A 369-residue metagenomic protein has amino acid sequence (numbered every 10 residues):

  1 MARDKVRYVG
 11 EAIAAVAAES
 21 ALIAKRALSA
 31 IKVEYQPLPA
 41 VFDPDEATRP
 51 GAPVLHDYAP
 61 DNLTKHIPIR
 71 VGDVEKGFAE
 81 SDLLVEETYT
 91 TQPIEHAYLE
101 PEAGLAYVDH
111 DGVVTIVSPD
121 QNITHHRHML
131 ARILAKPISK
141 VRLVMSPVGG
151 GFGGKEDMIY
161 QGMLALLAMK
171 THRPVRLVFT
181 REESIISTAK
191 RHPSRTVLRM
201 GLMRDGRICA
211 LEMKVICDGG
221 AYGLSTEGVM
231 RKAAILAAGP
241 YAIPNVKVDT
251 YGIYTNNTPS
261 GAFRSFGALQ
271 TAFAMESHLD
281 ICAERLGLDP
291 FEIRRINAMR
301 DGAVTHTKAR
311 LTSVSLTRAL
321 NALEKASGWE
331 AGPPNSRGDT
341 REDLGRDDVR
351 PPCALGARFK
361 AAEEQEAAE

Functional and structural regions predicted by a protein language model:
M1-E369: Structural alpha/beta core scaffold segments of enzyme domains
